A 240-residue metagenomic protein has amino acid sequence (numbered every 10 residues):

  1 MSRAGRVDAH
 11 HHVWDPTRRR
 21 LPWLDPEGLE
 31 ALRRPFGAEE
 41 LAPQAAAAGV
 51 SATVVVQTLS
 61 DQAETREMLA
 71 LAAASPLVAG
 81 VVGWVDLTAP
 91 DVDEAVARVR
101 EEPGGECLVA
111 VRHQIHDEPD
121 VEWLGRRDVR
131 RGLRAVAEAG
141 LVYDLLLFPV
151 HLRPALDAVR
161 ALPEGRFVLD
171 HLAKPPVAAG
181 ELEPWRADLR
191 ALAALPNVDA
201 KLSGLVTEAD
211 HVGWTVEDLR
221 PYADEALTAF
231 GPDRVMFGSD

Functional and structural regions predicted by a protein language model:
M1-E67, A72: An N-terminally biased module of ancient metal coordination in phosphate/nucleic-acid-related enzymes
V7-H11, A52-V56, A79-G83, V109-H113 (+4 more regions): Hydrophobic faces of well-ordered beta-strands that scaffold small-molecule active sites in alpha/beta enzyme cores
H12, L59, H116, A173 (+1 more regions): Catalytic metal-binding/acid-base residues of hydrolase active sites
V13-W14, W23-D25, E67, L71 (+5 more regions): Tryptophan-centric aromatic hotspots in well-structured domains and transmembrane helices
F36-L41, A63-E64, D91-A97, R153 (+1 more regions): Alpha-helical scaffolding within the catalytic cores of extracellular/periplasmic polymer-degrading hydrolases
Q62-H151, D157-R160, K201-L205, V212-G213: Active-site gating/metal-coordination segments in enzymes
W123-M236: Catalytic pocket-lining loop regions of alpha/beta-barrel enzymes, especially the amidohydrolase/enolase/GH5 lineages
